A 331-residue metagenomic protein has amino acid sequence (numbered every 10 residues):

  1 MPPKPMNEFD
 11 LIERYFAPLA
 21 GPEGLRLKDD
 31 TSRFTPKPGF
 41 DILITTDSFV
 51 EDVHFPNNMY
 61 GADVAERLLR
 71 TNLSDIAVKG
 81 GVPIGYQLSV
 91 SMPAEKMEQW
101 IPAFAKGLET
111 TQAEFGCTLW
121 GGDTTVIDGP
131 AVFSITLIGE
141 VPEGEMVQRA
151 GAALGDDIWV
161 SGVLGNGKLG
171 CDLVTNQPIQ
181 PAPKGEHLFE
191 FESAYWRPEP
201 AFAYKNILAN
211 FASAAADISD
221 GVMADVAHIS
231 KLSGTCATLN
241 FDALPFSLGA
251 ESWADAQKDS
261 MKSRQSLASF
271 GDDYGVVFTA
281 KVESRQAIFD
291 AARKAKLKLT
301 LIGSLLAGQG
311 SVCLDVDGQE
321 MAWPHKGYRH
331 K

Functional and structural regions predicted by a protein language model:
M1-Y60, K79, L88, K106-G107: Extreme N-terminal cap/leader segments of soluble proteins
P2-A17, A94-T118, V126-F133, I138 (+2 more regions): Glycine-/charge-enriched secondary-structure boundary and capping motifs
R26-L27, L43-T45, T118-G122, L137 (+3 more regions): General beta-strand structural signal in soluble alpha/beta enzymes
F49, P83-Q177, S304: Glycine-rich anion-binding loops of enzyme active sites
F49-N58, V141, H187-E190, S260: Glycine/charged-rich beta-loop-alpha catalytic/anionic-binding loops adjacent to active sites
G61-G85, K106-E114, I207, G221-L232: Small-aliphatic-rich amphipathic alpha-helix that forms the alpha element of a beta-alpha
G185-H228: Polyanion-binding loop/helix "lid" in catalytic or ligand-binding cores
